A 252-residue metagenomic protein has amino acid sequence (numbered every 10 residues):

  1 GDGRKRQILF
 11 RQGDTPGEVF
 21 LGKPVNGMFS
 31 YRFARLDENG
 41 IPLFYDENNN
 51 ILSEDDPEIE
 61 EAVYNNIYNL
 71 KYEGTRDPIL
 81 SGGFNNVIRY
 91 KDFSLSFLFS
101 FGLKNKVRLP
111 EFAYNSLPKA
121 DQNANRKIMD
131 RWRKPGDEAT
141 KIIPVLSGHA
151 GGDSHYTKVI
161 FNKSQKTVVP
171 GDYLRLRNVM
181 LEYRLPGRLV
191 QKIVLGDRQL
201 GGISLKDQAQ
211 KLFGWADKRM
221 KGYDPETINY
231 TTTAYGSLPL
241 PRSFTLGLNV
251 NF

Functional and structural regions predicted by a protein language model:
G1-R76, S116, R133, D137-T140 (+3 more regions): Conserved small-residue
T15, V63-Y72, D77, A124-D130 (+2 more regions): Extracytoplasmic loops and strand-loop junctions of Gram-negative outer membrane beta-barrel proteins
V25, G74-I79, K166-R175, L238-L240: Short sequence motifs at beta-strands and strand-loop junctions characteristic of Gram-negative outer-membrane
G83-N85, N178-E182, T245-G247: Membrane-embedded beta-strand positions in outer-membrane beta-barrel channels/transporters
D92-F97, R188-L189: Repeated loop/turn-to-beta-strand initiation elements of outer-membrane beta-barrel proteins
F97, L205-D207, L248: Membrane-embedded beta-strand positions of outer-membrane beta-barrel proteins
G102-S204, A209, K221: Extracytoplasmic gating/loop element in the C-terminal half of outer-membrane beta-barrel translocons and assembly
L240-F252: Outer-membrane beta-barrel "beta-signal"
